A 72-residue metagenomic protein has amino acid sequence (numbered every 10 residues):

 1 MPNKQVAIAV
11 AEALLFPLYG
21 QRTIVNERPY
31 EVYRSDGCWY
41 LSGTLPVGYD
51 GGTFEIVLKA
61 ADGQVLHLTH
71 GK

Functional and structural regions predicted by a protein language model:
M1, G71-K72: Short, solvent-exposed mixed-charge patches
M1-E27: Short, non-transmembrane alpha-helical segments in secretory-pathway proteins
N26-G71: Exposed beta-strand-loop-beta-strand "reactive/processing" segments of non-cytosolic proteins
